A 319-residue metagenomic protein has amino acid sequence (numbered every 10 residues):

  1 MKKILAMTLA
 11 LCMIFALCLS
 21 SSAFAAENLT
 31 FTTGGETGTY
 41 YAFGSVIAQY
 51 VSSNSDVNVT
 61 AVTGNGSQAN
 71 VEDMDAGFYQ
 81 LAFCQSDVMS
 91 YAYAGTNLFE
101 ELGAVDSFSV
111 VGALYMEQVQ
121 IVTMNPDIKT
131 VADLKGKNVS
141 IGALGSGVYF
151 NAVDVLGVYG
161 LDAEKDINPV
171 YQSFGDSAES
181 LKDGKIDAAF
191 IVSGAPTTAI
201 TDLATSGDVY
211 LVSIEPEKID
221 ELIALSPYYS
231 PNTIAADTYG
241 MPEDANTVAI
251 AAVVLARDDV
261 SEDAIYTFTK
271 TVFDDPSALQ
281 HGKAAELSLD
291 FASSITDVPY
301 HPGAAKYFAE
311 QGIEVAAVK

Functional and structural regions predicted by a protein language model:
M1-L9: Positively charged n-region of N-terminal signal peptides that target proteins for export
F15-E27: Sec-dependent signal peptide cleavage junction
A26, G38, D56, G66-A69 (+6 more regions): Extracytoplasmic
N28-N54, N58-T60, M116-D183, S294-G303: Bilobed "Venus flytrap"/periplasmic-binding protein-like clamshell domains and structurally analogous long
Y79-Y115, T197: Acidic, polar ligand-binding/catalytic clefts
S86-V88, G95-F99, A163-V254: Pocket-lining segment of extracytoplasmic ligand-binding domains
Y115-I128, I223-P227, G240, T247-D263: A bilobed periplasmic-binding-protein/Venus flytrap-type ligand-binding module shared by bacterial periplasmic
D176, D183, S193-L211, K218-A224 (+1 more regions): An extracytoplasmic/periplasmic, membrane-proximal ligand-sensing/linker region
